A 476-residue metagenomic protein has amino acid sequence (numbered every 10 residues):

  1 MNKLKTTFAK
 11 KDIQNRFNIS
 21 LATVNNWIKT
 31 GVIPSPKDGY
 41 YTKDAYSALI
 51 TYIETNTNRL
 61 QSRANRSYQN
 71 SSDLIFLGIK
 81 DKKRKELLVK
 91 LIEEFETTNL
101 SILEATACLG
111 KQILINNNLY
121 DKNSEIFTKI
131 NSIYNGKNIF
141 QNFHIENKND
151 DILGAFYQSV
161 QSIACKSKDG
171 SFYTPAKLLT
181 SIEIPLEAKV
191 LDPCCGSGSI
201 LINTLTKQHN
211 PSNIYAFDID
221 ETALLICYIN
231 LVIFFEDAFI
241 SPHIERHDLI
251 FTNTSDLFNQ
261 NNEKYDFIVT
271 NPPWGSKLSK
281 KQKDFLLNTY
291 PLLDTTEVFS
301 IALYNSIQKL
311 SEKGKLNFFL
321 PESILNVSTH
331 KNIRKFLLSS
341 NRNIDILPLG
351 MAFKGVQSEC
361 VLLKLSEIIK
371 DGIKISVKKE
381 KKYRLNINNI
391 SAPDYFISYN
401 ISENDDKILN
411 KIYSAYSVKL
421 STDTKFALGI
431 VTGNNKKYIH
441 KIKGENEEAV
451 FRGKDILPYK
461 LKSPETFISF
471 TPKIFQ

Functional and structural regions predicted by a protein language model:
K10-K11: Residues within the helices of the helix-turn-helix
N15-R16, S20-N26, K407-Q476: Polybasic, glycine- and aromatic-enriched phosphate-binding surface used to engage nucleic acids
F17-T42: Major-groove DNA-recognition helix of helix-turn-helix-type DNA-binding domains
I33-T57: Short helix-start
S67-I226, N253, N326-I333: Class I S-adenosyl-L-methionine
K177-L178, C195, P211, E221-L224 (+3 more regions): Signature of N6-adenine DNA methyltransferases within the class I
C227-F239: Short, conserved SAM-binding/catalytic segment of Class I S-adenosyl-L-methionine-dependent methyltransferases
A238-L249: Conserved SAM-binding strand-loop segment of SAM-dependent methyltransferases
